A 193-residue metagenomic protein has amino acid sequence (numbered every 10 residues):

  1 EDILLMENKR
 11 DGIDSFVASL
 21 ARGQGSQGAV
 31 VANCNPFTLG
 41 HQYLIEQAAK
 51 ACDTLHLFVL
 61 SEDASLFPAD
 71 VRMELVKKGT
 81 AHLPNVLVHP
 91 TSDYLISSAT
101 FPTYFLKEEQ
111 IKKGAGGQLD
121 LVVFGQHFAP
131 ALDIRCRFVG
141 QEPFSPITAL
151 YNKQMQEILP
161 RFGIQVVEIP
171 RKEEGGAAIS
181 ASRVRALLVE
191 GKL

Functional and structural regions predicted by a protein language model:
E1-L193: Nucleotidyltransferase catalytic core that binds NTPs
